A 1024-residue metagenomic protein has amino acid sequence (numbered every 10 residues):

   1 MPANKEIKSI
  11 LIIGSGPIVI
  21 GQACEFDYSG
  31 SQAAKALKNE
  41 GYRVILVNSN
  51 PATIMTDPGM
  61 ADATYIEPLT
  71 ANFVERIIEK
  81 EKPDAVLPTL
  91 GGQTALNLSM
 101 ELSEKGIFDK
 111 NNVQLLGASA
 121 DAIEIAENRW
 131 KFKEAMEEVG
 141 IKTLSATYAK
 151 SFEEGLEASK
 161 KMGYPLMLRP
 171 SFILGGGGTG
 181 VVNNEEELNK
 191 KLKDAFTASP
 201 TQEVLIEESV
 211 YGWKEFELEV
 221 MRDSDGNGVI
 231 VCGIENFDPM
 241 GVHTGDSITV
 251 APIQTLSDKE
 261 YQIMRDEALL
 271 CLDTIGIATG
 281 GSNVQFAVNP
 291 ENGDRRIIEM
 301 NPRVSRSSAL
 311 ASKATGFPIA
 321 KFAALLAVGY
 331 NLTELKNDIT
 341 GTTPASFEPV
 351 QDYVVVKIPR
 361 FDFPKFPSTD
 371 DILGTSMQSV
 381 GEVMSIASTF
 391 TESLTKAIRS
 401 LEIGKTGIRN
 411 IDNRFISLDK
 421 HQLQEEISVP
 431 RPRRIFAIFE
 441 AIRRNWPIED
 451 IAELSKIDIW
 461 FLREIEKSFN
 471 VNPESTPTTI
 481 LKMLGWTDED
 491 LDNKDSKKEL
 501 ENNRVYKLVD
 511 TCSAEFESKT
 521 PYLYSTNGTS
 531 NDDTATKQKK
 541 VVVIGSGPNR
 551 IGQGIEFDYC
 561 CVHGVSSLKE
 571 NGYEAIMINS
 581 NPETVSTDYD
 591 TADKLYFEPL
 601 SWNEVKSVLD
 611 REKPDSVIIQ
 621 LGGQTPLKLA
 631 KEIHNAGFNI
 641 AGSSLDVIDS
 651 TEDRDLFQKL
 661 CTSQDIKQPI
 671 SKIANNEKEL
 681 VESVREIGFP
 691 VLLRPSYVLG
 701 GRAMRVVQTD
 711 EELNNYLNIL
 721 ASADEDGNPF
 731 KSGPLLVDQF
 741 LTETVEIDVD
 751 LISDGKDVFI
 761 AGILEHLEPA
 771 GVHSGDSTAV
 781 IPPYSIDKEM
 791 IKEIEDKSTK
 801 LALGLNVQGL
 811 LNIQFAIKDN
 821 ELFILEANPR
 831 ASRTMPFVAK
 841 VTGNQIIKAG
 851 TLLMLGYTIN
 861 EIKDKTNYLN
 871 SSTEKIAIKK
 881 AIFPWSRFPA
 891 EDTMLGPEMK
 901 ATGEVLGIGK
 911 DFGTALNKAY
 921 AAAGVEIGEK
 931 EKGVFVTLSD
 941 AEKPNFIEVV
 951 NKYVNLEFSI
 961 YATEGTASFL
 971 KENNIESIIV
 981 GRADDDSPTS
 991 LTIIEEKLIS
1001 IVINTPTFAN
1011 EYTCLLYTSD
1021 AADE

Functional and structural regions predicted by a protein language model:
P2, K8, D27, Q32 (+22 more regions): ATP-dependent carboxylate activation and anion-phosphoryl transfer catalytic cores that bind Mg-ATP to form
N4, E474-M483, E515-K537, E556-F557 (+6 more regions): Glycine-rich, anion-gripping cofactor-binding loops and their flanking helix/strand elements in enzyme active sites
I20-E40, I551-N571, P944, E948-I960: Glycine- and acidic-residue-enriched helix-capping/strand-helix junction motifs
A95-F108, P626-A636, T1013-L1016: Short Gly/Thr/Asp-enriched flexible loops that form oxyanion-binding sites at enzyme active sites
K110-T179, S643-M704, N974-I979: A conserved helix-loop-beta module that forms one wall/lid of the active-site cleft in ATP-utilizing catalytic domains
G407-S428, I578-N581, D590, V936-T937 (+4 more regions): Generic long, charged, amphipathic alpha-helical segments
Y1017-E1024: Conserved small/polar residues in nucleotide/adenosyl-binding loops
